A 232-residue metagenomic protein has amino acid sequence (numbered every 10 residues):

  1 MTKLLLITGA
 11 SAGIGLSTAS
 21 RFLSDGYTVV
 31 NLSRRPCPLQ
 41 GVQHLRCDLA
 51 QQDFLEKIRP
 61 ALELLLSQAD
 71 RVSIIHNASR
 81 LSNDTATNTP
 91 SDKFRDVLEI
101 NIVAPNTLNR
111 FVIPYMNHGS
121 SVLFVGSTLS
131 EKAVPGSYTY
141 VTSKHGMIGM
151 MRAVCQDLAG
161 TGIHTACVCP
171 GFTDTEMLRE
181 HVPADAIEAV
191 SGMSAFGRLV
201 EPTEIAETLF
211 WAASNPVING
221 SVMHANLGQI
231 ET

Functional and structural regions predicted by a protein language model:
S11, A19: N-terminal Rossmann NAD(P)H-binding glycine-rich loop of SDR-like oxidoreductase domains
T85-T87, K93-R95, V190: Substrate-binding pocket helix/loop in short-chain dehydrogenase/reductase
T89, A133-T142, A153: Active-site loop-to-helix junction immediately N-terminal to the catalytic Tyr of the SDR YXXXK motif in Rossmann-fold
N109, S143-K144, M151: Active-site helix of classical SDR
P114, Q156-G160: Alpha-helical segment proximal to the catalytic Tyr-Lys
S127: Residue(s) in the substrate-gating loop at a strand-loop-helix junction that position the organic substrate next
R198-N226: C-terminal substrate-recognition "lid" of short-chain dehydrogenase/reductases
